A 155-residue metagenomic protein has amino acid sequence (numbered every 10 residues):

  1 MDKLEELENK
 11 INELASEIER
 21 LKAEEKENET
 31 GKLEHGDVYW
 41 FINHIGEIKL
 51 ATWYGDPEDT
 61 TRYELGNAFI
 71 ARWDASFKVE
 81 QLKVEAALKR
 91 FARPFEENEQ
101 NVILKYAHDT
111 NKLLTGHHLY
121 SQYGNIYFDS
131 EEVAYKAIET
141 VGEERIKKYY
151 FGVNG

Functional and structural regions predicted by a protein language model:
M1-G155: Structural boundary micro-motifs
